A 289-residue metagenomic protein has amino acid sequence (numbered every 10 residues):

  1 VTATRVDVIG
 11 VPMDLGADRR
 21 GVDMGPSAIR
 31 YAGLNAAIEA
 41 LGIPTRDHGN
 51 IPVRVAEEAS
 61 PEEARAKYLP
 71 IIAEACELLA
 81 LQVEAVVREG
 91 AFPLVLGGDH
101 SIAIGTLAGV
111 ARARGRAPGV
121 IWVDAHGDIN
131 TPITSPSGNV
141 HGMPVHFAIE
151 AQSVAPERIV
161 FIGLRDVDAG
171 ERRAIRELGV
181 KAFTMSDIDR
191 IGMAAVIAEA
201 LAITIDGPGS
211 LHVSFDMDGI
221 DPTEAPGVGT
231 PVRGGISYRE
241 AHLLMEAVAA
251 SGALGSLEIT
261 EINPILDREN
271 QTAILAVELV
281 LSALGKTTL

Functional and structural regions predicted by a protein language model:
T2-M13, R19-L94, R112-A113, K181-L289: Catalytic cores of soluble, metal-dependent hydrolases
D18-R20, G105-L107, T131-P132, E171 (+2 more regions): Short glycine-/acidic-enriched loop or helix-start segments at secondary-structure transitions that form or flank
I43, A155-E157, E177-V180: A short helix-to-beta-strand connector/capping loop
R88-R158, S251: Active-site histidine-anchored catalytic micro-motif
G98, V123-A125, I162, V213-M217 (+1 more regions): Active-site flanking residues adjacent to catalytic metal/cofactor-binding acidic residues
I102, A125-I129, D166, M217-D221 (+1 more regions): Short, glycine/acidic-enriched loop or turn micro-motifs at the edges of active sites
D166-E177: Short, glycine/polar-rich helix-capping loops at beta-to-alpha or helix-loop-helix junctions that flank or form
